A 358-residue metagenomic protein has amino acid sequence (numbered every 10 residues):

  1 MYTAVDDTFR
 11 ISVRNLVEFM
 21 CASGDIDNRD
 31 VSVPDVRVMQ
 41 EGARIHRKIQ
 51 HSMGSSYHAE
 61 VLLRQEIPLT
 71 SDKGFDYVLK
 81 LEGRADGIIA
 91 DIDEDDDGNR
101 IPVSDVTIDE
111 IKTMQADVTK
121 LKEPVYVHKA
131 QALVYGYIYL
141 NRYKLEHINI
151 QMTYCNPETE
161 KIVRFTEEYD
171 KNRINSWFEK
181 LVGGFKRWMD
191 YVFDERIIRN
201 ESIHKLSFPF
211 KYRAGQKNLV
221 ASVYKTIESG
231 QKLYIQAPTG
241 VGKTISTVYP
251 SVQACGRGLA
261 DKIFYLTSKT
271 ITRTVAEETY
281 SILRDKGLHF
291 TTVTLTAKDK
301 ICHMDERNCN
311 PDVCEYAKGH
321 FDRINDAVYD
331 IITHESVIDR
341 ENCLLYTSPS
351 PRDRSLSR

Functional and structural regions predicted by a protein language model:
M1-D95, I101-P102, A130: Metal-dependent nuclease catalytic cores that hydrolyze phosphodiester bonds in DNA/RNA, characterized by
L69-N175: Mg2+/Mn2+-dependent nuclease catalytic core
Q131-V134, W177, P250, V275-L283: Alpha-helical scaffold elements adjacent to nucleotide-binding pockets in ATP/GTP-utilizing enzyme cores
R173-H204: Polybasic (Lys/Arg-rich)
I198-Y234: Conserved pre-motif I regulatory segment
N200, L206, L259-S348, R358: A substrate-engagement module of RecA-like helicase motors
S229-T247: Walker A/P-loop
I245-G258, I282: Walker A/P-loop NTP-binding motif
